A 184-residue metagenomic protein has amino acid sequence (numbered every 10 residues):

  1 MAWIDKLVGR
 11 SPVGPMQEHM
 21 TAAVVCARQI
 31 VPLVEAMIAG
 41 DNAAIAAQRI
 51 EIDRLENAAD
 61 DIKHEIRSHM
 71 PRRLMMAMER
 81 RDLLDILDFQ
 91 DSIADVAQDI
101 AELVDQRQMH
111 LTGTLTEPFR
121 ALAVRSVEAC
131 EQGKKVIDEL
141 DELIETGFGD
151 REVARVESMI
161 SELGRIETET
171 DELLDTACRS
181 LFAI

Functional and structural regions predicted by a protein language model:
M1-I184: Cytosolic, long alpha-helical scaffolding segments
